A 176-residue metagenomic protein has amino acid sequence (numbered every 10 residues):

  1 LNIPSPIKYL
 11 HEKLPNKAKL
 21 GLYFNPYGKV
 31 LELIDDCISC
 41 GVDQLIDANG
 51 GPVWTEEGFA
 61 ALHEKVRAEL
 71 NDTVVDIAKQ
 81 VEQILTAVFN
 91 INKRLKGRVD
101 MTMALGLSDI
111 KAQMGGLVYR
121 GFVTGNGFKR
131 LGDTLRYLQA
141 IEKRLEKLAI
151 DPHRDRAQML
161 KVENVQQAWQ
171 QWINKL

Functional and structural regions predicted by a protein language model:
L1-L176: Extended, well-ordered protein cores
